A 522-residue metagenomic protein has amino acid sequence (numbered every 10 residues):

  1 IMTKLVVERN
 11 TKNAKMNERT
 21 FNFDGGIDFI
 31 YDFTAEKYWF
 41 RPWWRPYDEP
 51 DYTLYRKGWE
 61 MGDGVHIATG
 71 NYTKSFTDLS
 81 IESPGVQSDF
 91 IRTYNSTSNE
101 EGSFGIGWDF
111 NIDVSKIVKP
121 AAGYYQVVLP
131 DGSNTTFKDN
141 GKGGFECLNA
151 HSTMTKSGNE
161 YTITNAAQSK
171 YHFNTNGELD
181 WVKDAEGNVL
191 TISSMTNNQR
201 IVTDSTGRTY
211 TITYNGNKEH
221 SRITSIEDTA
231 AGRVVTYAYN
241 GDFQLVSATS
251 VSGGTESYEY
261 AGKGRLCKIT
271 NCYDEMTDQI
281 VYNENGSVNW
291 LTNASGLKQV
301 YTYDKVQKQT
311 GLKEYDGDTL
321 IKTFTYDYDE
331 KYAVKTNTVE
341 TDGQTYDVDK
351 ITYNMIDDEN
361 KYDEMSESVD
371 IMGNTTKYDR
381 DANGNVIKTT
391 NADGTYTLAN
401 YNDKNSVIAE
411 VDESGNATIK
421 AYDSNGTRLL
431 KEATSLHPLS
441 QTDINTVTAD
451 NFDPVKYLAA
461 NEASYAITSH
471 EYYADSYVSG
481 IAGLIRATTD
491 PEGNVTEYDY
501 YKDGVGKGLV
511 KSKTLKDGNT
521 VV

Functional and structural regions predicted by a protein language model:
V7-F104: Intrinsically disordered, low-complexity segments enriched in small residues
Y72-T77, N111, A121-A122: Short alpha-helical segments and helix-capping/turn motifs at coil-helix boundaries
F90, S96, I106-W108, K116-V522: Extended charged/polar low-complexity repeat regions
